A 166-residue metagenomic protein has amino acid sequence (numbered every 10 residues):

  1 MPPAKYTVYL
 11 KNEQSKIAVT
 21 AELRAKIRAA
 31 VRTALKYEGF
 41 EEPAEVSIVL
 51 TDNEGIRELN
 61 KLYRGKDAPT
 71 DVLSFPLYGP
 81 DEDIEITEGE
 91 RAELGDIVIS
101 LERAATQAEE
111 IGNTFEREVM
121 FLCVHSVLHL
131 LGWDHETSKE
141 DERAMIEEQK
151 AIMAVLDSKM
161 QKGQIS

Functional and structural regions predicted by a protein language model:
M1-V119, L128-S166: An acidic/histidine-cluster motif and surrounding catalytic segment that typifies divalent-metal-assisted enzyme active
L122: Catalytic cysteine-centered active loop of the rhodanese-like fold, especially the PTP/DSP P-loop
